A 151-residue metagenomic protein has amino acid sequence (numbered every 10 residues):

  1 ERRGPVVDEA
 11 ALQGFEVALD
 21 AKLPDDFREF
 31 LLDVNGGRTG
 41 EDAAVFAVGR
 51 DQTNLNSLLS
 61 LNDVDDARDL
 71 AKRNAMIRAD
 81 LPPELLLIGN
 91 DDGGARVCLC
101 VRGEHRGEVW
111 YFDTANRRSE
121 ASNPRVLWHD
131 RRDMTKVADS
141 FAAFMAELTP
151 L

Functional and structural regions predicted by a protein language model:
E1-A95, L148-L151: A surface-exposed partner-binding patch
V7, D80, D133-S140: Soluble or luminal CAZymes and related metallo-dependent hydrolases
A95-R102: Broad, structure-driven detector of short, well-ordered beta-strand segments within folded domains
E104-V109, R118: A short alpha->loop->secondary-structure connector
A115-A138: Compact, glycine/acidic-enriched structural inserts
S140-T149: Catalytic cores of NTP-dependent nucleotidyl/adenyl transfer enzymes across multiple folds
